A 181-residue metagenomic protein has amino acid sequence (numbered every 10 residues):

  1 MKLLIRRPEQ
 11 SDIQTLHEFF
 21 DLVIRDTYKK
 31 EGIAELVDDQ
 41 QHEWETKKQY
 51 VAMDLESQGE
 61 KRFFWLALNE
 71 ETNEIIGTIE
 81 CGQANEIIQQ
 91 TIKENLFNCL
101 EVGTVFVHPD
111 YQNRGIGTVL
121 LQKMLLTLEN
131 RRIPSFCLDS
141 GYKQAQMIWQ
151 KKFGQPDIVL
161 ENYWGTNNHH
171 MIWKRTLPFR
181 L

Functional and structural regions predicted by a protein language model:
L4, I24-M53: Conserved GNAT-fold acetyl-CoA-binding loop/helix
P8, V105-V107: Hydrophobic adenine-recognition pocket in adenosine-nucleotide-binding enzymes
S11, T15, K143-Q144: Short alpha-helical
E45-L66, E101: A short helix-loop-beta-strand connector motif used in the catalytic cores of GNAT acetyltransferases and, in some
K61-R62, E70-T104, Q112, L160-H169: Conserved acyl-donor/pantetheine-binding loop and adjacent beta-alpha core of acyl/acetyltransferases and related
V107, N113-L126, K151: Conserved acetyl-CoA-binding loop-helix of GNAT-fold acetyltransferases
T118, Y142-L160, T166: Conserved active-site alpha-helix within GNAT-family acetyltransferase domains
L121, L128-G141: Conserved GNAT acetyl-CoA-binding A-motif
